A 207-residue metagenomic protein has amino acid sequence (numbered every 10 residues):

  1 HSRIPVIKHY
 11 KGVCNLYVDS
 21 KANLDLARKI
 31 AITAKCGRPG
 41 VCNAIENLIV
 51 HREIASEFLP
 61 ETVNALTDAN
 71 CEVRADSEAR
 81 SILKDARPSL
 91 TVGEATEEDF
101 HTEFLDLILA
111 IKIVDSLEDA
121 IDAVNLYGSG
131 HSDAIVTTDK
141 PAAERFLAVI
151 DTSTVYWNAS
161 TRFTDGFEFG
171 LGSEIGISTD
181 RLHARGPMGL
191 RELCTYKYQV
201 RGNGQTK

Functional and structural regions predicted by a protein language model:
H1-E103, W157: ALDH superfamily catalytic-core signature
N15, I108, T154: A residue-level signal for beta-strand positions that form part of recognition/binding surfaces within mature
L24, S116-L117, K140: Residues at or immediately preceding the N-termini of alpha-helices
A34-C42, F100-A110, S160-G166, A184-G189: Short, basic, helix/turn surface patches
L48-V50, D106-D115, G130-I135: Short, well-ordered beta-strand elements within core beta-sheets of diverse protein domains
I113-A123: Contiguous C-terminal substrate-recognition/catalytic subdomains in enzyme active sites
D122-K207: C-terminal core of ALDH-fold dehydrogenases
